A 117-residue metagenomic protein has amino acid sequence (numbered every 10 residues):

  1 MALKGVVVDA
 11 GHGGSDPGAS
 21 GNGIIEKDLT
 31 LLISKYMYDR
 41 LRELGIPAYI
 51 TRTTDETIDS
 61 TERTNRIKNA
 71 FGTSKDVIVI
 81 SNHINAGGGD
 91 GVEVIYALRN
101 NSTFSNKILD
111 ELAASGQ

Functional and structural regions predicted by a protein language model:
M1-V6, A10-H12: Boundary/activation segment at the start of structured domains
L3-G5, L31-Q117: Active-site-proximal helix/loop segments of hydrolytic enzymes
G11-S15, N85-G87: Short connector loops/turns at beta-strand edges and beta->alpha or beta->beta junctions
P17-L32: Glycine- and acidic-residue-enriched helix-capping/strand-helix junction motifs
